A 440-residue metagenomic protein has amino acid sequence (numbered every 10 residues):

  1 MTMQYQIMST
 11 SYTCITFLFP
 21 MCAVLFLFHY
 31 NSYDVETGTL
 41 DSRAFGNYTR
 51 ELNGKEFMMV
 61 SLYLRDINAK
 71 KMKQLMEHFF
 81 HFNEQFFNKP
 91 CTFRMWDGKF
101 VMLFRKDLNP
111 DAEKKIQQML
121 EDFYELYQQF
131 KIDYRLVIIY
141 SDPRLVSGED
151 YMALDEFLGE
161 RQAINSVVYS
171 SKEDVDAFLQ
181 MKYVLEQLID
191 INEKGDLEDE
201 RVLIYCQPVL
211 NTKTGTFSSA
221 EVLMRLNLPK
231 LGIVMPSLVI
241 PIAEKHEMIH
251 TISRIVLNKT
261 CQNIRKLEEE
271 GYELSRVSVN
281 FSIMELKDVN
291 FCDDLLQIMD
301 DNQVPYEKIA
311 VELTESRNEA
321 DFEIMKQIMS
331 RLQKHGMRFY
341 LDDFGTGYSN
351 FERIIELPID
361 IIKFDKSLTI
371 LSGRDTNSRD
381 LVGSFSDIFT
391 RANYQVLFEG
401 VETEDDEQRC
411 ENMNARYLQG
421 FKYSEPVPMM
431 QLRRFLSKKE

Functional and structural regions predicted by a protein language model:
M1-Y30: Membrane-embedded alpha-helical segments, specifically the hydrophobic cores of selected transmembrane helices
G38-M59, R65-E84, F93-D97, N109-E113 (+4 more regions): Conserved long alpha-helical elements within nucleotide-processing catalytic cores of c-di-GMP signaling and class III
M58, P90-R105, E121-D122, Q128-S171 (+2 more regions): A short glycine-enriched loop-to-beta-strand structural element that forms part of the catalytic core of nucleotide
D66-A69, L103-E113, Q128-A153, S171-A177 (+4 more regions): Catalytic strand-loop-helix junctions within cyclic-nucleotide turnover domains
Y140, R144, T216-A220, M248-I324 (+1 more regions): Catalytic core of bacterial c-di-GMP phosphodiesterases, primarily the EAL and HD-GYP domains, capturing alpha-helical
G148, A153-L203, A243-E247, E285-K287 (+2 more regions): C-di-GMP signaling machinery
D176-I242, L341, F398, S424-V427: Active-site core of bacterial EAL-family cyclic-dinucleotide phosphodiesterase domains
L226-K230, S282-V289, K308-F322, H335-E440: EAL-family c-di-GMP phosphodiesterase catalytic domain
